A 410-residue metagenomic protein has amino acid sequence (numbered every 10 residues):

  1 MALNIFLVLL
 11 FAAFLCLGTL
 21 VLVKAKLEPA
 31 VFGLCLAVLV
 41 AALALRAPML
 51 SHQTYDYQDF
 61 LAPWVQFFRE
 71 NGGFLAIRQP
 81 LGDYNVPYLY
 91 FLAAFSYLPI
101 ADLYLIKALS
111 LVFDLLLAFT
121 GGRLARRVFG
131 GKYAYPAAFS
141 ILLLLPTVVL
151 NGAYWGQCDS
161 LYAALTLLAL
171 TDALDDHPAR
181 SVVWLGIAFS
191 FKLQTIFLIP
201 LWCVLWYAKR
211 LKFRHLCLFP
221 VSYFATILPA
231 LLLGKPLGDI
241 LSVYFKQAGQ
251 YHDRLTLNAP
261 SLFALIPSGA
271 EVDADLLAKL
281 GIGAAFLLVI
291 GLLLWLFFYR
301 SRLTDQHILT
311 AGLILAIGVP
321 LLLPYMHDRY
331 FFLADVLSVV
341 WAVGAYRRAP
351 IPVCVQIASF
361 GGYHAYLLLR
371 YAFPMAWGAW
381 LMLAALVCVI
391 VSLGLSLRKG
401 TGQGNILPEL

Functional and structural regions predicted by a protein language model:
M1-F11, L20, A41, M49 (+3 more regions): Transmembrane helical bundles and short interhelical boundary loops of multi-pass, membrane-embedded
L3-D59, L144-P146, L150, V221-K235 (+1 more regions): Transmembrane signal-anchor helices characteristic of membrane glycosylation enzymes that use polyprenol
L3-N4, V86, Y90, I100-F119 (+1 more regions): Loop-to-helix entry region of an early transmembrane alpha helix in multi-pass inner-membrane enzymes
F14, L20-A25, R127, A248-L322: Aromatic/glycine/proline-enriched transmembrane-helix motif characteristic of membrane-embedded glycan-assembly enzymes
A42, A134-T171, V182-Q194, F219 (+3 more regions): Membrane-embedded helix bundles of polyisoprenyl
L50-W64, Q79-F91, H252-L262: Extracytoplasmic catalytic/substrate-binding loops of multi-pass membrane glycan-assembly enzymes
F119-R123, L161-P178, L337-S338: Specific aromatic-rich, kink-prone transmembrane helix
F197-V221, L232, L333: Perimembrane helix-loop-helix junctions
